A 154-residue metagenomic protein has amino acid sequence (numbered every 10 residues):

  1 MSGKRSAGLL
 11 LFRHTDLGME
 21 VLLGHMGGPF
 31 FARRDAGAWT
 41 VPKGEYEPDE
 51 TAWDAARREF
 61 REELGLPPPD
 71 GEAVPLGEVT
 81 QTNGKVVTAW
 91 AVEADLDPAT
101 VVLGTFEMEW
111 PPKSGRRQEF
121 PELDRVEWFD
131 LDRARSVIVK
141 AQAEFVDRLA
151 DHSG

Functional and structural regions predicted by a protein language model:
M1-T40, W90: N-terminal strand-loop-strand
K4, A36, V41, D70 (+2 more regions): Short connector loops at helix/strand junctions that flank enzyme active sites, especially segments positioning acidic
T15-G18, G28-F31, E47-P48, N83-G84 (+1 more regions): Short, charged/polar surface micro-motifs in flexible loops or helix N-caps
R33, D49, V137: Residues that scaffold the ATP/ADP-binding catalytic core of kinase and kinase-like folds
T40-L76, D130: The catalytic Nudix box helix
E78-G115, E127, L149: Active-site-adjacent beta-strand/loop module that shapes the phosphate/pyrophosphate-binding cleft
V102-E144: NUDIX/MutT-family hydrolases
Q142-G154: C-terminal/domain-terminus segments
